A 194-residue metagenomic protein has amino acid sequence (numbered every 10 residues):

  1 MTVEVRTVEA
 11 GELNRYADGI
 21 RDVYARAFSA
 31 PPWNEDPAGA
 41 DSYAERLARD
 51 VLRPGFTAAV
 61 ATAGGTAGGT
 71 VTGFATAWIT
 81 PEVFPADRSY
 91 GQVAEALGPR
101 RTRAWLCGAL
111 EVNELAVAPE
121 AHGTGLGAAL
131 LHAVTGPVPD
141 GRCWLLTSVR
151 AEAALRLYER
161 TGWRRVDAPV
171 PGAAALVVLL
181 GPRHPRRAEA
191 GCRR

Functional and structural regions predicted by a protein language model:
E4-D22: A short beta-loop-alpha structural element at the N-terminal edge of CoA-dependent acyl/N-acetyltransferase catalytic
R21-P37: Helix-loop element at the rim of GNAT/NAT acetyltransferase active sites that forms part of the acceptor-substrate
E45-V60, T80-D87, E111: A short helix-loop-beta-strand connector motif used in the catalytic cores of GNAT acetyltransferases and, in some
G55-A75, Y90: Conserved beta-hairpin
T76-E114: Conserved acyl-donor/pantetheine-binding loop and adjacent beta-alpha core of acyl/acetyltransferases and related
L110, G136-R150: Conserved GNAT acetyl-CoA-binding A-motif
E114-P119, G123-G136, R156-R160: Conserved acetyl-CoA-binding loop-helix of GNAT-fold acetyltransferases
W144-L146, E159-V178: Conserved catalytic-core motifs of GNAT/GCN5-like acyltransferases
